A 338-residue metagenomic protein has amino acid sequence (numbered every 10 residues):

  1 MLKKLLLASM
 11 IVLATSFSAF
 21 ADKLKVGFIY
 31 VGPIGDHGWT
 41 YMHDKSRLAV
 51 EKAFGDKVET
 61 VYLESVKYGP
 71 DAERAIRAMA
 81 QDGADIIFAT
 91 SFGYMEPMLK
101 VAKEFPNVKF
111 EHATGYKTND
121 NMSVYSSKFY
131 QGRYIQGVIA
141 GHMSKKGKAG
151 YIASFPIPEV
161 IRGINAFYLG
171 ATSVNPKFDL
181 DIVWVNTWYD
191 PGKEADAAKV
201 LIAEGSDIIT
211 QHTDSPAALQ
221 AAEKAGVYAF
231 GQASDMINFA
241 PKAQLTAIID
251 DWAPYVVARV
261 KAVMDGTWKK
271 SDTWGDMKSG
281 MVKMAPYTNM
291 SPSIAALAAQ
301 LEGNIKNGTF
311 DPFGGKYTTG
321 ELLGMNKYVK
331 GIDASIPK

Functional and structural regions predicted by a protein language model:
M1-L6: Bacterial N-terminal signal peptides that target proteins for export
A8-S16: Bacterial N-terminal signal peptides
F17-A21: Sec/Tat signal peptide C-region and signal peptidase I cleavage site
D22-K338: A residue-level marker of the well-folded mature domains of exported/periplasmic proteins
